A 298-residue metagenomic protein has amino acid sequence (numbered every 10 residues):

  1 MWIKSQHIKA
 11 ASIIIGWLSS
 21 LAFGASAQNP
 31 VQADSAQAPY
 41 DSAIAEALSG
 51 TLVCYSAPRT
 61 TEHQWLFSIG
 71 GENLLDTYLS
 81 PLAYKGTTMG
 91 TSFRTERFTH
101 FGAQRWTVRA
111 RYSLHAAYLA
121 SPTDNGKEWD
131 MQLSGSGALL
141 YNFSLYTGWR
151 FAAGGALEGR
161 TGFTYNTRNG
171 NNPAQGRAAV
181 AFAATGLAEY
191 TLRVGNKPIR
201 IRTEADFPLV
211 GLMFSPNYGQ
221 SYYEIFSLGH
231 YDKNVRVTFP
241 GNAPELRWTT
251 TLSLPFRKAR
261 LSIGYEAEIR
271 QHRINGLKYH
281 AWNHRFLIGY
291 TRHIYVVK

Functional and structural regions predicted by a protein language model:
Q28-R109: Short glycine/proline- and aromatic-enriched beta-strand/turn motifs that initiate or cap beta-hairpins
R59-W65, G102-A110, T147-G155, A178 (+3 more regions): Outer-envelope beta-barrel architecture signal
H63, A83-T91, K127-G135, W149 (+3 more regions): Residues that define the transmembrane beta-barrel architecture of outer-membrane proteins
I69-T77, L114-A120, L157-Y165, Y190-L192 (+4 more regions): Transmembrane beta-strands of outer-membrane beta-barrel pores
D76-Y84, L119-K127, N169-G176, N234-T238 (+2 more regions): Extracellular loop and loop/strand-boundary signature of outer-membrane beta-barrel proteins
T91-T99, G135-Y141, G155, A184-Y190 (+3 more regions): Residues on the lipid-exposed face of transmembrane beta-strands in outer-membrane beta-barrel proteins
N171-F256: Outer-membrane beta-barrel transmembrane domain signature
W282-K298: Outer-membrane beta-barrel "beta-signal"
